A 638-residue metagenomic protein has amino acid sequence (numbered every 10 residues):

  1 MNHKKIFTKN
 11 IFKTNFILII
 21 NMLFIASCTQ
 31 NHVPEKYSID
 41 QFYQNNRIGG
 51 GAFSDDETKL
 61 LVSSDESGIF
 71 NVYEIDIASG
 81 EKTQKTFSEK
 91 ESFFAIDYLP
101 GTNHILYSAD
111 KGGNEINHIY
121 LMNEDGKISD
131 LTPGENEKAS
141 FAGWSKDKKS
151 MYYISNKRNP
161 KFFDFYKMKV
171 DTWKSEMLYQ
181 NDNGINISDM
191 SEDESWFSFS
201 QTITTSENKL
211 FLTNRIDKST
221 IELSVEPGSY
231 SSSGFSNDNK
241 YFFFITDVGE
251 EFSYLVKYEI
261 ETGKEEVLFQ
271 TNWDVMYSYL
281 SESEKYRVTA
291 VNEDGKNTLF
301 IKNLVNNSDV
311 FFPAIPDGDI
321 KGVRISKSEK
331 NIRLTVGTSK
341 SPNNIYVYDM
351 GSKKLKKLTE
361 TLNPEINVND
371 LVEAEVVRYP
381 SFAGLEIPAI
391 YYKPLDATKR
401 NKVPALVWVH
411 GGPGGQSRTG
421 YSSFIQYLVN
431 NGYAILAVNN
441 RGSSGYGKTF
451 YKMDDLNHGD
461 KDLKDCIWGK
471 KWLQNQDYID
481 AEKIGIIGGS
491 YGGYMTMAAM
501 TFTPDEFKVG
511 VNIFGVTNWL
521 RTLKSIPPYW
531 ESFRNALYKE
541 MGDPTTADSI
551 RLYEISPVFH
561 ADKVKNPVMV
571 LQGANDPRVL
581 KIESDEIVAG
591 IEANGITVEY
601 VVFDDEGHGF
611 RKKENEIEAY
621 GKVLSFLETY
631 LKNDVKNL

Functional and structural regions predicted by a protein language model:
N2-I17: Bacterial N-terminal signal peptides that target proteins for export
I25-S27: C-terminal motif of bacterial Sec signal peptides marking the signal peptidase cleavage site
H32-K36, K59, S63-Q84, H104 (+9 more regions): Beta-propeller blade-edge and WD-like acidic-aromatic loop motif
P34, Y43, Y279-T289, I301-P313 (+9 more regions): Extracellular/periplasmic ectodomains of large secreted or surface enzymes and adhesion receptors
Q44-S63, E89-S108, I119, E135-I154 (+10 more regions): Conserved beta-propeller blade repeats
I116-H118, D164, K209, Y254 (+6 more regions): Short, solvent-exposed loop/turn and secondary-structure capping segments
T359-E482, G489-S490, T517, K524-N535: Cap/lid segment of the alpha/beta-hydrolase catalytic domain
N440-L638: Active-site-proximal cap/loop segments of hydrolase catalytic domains
